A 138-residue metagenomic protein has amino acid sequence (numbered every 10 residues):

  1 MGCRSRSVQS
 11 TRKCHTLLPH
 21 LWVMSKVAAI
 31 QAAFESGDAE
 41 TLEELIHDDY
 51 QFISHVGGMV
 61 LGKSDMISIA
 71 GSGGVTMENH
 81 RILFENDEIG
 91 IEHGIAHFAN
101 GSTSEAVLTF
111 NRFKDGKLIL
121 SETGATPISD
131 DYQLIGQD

Functional and structural regions predicted by a protein language model:
M1-W22: N-terminal amphipathic/basic-hydrophobic helices that include classical n-h-c signal peptides and signal-anchor
G2-C3, A28, A39: Residue-level detector of transmembrane insertion/anchoring sites
V8-S10, E43, N100: Residues at secondary-structure transition points
C14, M24, A29-E35, Q51-I53 (+1 more regions): A beta-strand edge to alpha-helix "cap/lid" segment located at domain peripheries
H20-L21, L45-D48, N111: Low-complexity, intrinsically disordered/propeptide-like segments
S36-Q51: Short, well-ordered alpha-helical segments enriched in acidic and aromatic residues
